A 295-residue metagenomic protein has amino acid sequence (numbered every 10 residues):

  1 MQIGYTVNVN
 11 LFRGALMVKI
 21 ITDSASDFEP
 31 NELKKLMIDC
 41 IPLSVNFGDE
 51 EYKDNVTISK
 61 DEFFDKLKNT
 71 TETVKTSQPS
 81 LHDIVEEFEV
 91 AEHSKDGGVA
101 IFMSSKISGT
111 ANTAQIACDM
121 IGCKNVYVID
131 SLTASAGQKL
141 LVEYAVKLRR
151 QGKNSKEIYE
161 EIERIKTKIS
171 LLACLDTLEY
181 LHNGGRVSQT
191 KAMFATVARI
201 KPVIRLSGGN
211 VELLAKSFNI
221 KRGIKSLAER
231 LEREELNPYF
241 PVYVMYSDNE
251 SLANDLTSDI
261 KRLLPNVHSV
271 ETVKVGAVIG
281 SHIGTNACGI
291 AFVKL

Functional and structural regions predicted by a protein language model:
Q2-G14: Short, positively charged and aromatic/hydrophobic N-terminal segments
L11-G14, K19, A25-D39, S44-N46 (+4 more regions): Mixed-charge interfacial surface used for oligomerization/domain docking and macromolecular partner engagement
E51-A100, S104-C123: Class I S-adenosyl-L-methionine
Q78, D130-T133: Short beta->alpha junction loops
